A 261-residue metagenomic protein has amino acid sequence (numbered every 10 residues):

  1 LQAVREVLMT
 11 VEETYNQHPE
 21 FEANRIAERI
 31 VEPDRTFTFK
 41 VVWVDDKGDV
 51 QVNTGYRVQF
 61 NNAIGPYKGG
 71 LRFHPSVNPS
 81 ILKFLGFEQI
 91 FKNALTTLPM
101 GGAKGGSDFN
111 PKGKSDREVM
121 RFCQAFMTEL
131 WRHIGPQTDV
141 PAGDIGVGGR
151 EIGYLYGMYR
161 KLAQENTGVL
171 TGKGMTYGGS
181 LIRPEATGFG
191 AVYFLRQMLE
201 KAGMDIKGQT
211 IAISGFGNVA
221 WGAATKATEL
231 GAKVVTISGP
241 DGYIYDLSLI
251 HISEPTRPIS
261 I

Functional and structural regions predicted by a protein language model:
L1-I182: N-terminal ligand-binding/catalytic initiation module
V7, L82-L85, L155, A191-L199 (+2 more regions): Buried hydrophobic packing segments
R25-R29, K201, G222-T225: Generic recognition of flexible, low-complexity loop/linker segments
R183, T187-G188, V192-L195, M204-A227: Glycine-rich adenosine-cofactor-binding loop
E229-V234: Conserved S-adenosyl-L-methionine
S238-L249: Terminal amphipathic helices with adjacent charged low-complexity linkers/tails
I250-I261: Single conserved hydrophobic/aromatic residue that forms the stacking wall/gate of nucleotide- or nucleobase-binding
